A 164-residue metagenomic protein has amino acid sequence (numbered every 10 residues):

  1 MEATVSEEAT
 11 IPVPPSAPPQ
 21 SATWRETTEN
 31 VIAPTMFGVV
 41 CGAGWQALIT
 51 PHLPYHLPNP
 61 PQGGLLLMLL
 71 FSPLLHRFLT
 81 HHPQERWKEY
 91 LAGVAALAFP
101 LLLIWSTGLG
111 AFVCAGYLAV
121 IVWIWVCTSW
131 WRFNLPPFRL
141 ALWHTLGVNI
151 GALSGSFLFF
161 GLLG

Functional and structural regions predicted by a protein language model:
M1-I32, M36: N-terminal juxtamembrane cytosolic/stromal segments of multi-pass membrane proteins
P19-T28, G44-L57, L69-Q84: Short juxtamembrane and helix-loop transition motifs at transmembrane-helix boundaries in membrane proteins
S21-P34, Q84-G93, W130-G151: Cytoplasm-facing juxtamembrane segments at the starts of transmembrane helices in multi-pass membrane proteins
N30-A33, L57-L70, L109-V120, H144-V148: Alpha-helical transmembrane segments of polytopic membrane proteins
P34-L53, S72, L97-I104: Membrane-embedded alpha-helical segments in integral membrane proteins
L65-W87, F99, V122-C127: Canonical alpha-helical transmembrane segments
L103-W143: Membrane-helix boundary connector in multi-pass membrane proteins
L153-G164: Juxtamembrane boundary at the C-terminal end of a transmembrane helix
